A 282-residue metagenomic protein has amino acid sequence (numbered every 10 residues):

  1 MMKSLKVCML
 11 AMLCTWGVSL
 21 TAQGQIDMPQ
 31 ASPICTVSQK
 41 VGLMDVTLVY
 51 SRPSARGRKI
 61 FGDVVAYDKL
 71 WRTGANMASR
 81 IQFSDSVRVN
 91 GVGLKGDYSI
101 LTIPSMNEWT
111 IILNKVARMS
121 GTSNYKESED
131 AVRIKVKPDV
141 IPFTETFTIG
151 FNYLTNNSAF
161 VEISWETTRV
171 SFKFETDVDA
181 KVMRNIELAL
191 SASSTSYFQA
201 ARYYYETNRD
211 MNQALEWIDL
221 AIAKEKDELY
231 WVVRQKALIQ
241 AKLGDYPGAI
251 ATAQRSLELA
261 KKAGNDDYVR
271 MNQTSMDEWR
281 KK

Functional and structural regions predicted by a protein language model:
M1-I26: Bacterial Sec-dependent N-terminal signal peptides
G24-G42: Short N-terminal segments immediately surrounding and downstream of signal-peptide cleavage
D45-K95, T102-S193, D227: Extended, well-structured beta-strand/loop surface patches that form recognition or cofactor-anchoring regions within
A180-M183, K242, D266: Activation corresponds to long, low-complexity, non-globular regions
I186-G248, L259: Alpha-helical adaptor scaffolds
Y203, I239, N272, M276-W279: TPR/TPR-like alpha-solenoid repeats
L220, R255, K262, S275-E278: The canonical alpha-helical register within tetratricopeptide repeats
K242-T252, M276-K282: Alpha-helical linker/edge segments of TPR/alpha-solenoid repeat scaffolds and analogous pre-/post-domain helices
